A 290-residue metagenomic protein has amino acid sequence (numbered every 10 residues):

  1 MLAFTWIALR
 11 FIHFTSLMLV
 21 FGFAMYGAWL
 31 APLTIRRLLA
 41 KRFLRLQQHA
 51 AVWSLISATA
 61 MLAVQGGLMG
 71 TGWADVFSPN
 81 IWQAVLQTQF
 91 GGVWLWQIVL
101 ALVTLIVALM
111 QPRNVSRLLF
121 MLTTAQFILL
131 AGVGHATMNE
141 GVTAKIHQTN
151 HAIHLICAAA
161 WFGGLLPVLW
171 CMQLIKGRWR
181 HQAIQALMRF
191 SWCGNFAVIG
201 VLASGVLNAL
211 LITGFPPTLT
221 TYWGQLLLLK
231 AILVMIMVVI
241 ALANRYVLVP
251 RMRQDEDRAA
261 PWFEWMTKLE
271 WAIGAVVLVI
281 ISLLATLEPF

Functional and structural regions predicted by a protein language model:
M1-F290: Polytopic transmembrane helical bundles with strong interfacial aromatic enrichment
